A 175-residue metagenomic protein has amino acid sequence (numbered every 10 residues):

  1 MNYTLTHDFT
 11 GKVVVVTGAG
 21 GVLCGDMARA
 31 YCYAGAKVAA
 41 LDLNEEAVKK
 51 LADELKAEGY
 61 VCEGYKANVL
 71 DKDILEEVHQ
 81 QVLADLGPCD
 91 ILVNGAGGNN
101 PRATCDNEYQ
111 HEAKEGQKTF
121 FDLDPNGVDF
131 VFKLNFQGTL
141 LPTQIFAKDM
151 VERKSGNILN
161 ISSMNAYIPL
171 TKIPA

Functional and structural regions predicted by a protein language model:
Y3-A39: Canonical Rossmann dinucleotide-binding motif of NAD(H)/NADP(H)-dependent dehydrogenases/reductases, specifically
F9-T10, E58-V61, Q81-N94, N100-P101 (+1 more regions): A glycine-rich helix->loop->beta "capping" turn within Rossmann-like NAD(P)(H)-dependent oxidoreductase domains
A36-K50: Conserved glycine-rich Rossmann-like NAD(P)H-binding loop of the short-chain dehydrogenase/reductase
A52, K56, C62-K66, K72-G87: Conserved amphipathic alpha-helix within the SDR
G98, E112-L140, S155, L159: Catalytic Tyr-X3-Lys loop
T143-Q144: A short, exposed helix-loop element centered on a Lys and neighboring polar residues
S163: Residue(s) in the substrate-gating loop at a strand-loop-helix junction that position the organic substrate next
P169-A175: Active-site loop-to-helix junction immediately N-terminal to the catalytic Tyr of the SDR YXXXK motif in Rossmann-fold
